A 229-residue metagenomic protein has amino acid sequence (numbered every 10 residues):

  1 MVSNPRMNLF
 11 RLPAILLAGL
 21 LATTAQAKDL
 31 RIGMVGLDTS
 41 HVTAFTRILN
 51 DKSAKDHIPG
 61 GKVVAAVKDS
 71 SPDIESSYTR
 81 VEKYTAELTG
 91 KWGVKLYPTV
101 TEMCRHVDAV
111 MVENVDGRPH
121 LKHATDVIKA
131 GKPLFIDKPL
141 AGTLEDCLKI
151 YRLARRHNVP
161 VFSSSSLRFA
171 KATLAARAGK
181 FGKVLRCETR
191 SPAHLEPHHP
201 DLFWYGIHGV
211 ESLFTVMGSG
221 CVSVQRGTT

Functional and structural regions predicted by a protein language model:
V2-A14: Bacterial N-terminal signal peptides that target proteins for export
L9, L16-L17, A27-A130, R156: N-terminal glycine-/serine-/threonine-rich beta1-alpha1-beta2 phosphate-ribose binding loop of Rossmann-like
L20-A22: Hydrophobic core
I32, I48-D51, V94, L144 (+2 more regions): Extended, composition-driven regions rather than compact fold-specific motifs
P98, I136, V161-S163: Hydrophobic residues in well-ordered beta-strands that form the structural core
G131-P133, K138-P139: Short helix/strand-capping hinge loops at secondary-structure junctions that flank key functional elements
L140-H199: A contiguous active-site-proximal alpha/beta segment in oxidoreductase catalytic domains
E188-T229: Rossmann-like dinucleotide-binding domain that binds NAD(P)(H)
